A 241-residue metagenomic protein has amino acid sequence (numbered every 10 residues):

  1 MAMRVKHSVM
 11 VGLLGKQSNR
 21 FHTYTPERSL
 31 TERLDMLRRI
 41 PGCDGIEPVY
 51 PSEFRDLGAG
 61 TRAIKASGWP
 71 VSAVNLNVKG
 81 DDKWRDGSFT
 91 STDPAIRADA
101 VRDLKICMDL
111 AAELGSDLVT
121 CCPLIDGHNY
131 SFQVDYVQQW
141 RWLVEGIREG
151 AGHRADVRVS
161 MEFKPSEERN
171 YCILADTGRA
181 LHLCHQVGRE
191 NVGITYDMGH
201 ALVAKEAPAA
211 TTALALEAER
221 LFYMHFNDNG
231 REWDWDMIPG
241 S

Functional and structural regions predicted by a protein language model:
M1-I106, A112, R189-N191: N-terminal pre-domain/capping segments
R4-M10, C43-E47, G68-A73, D117-T120 (+4 more regions): Structural preference for beta-strand elements that scaffold enzyme active sites
M10-K16, V49-E53, L76-D81, L124-D126 (+3 more regions): Active-site beta-loop-alpha junctions enriched in small/polar residues
G15-R28, S91, V134, N170-L181 (+1 more regions): Gly/Pro-rich active-site loop or hairpin
I46-P48, V74-K79, D86-F89, A100 (+7 more regions): Long, contiguous hydrophobic alpha-helical segments, chiefly transmembrane helices and signal peptides
L57, K83-W84, Y130-S131, Y171 (+1 more regions): Short Asp/Glu-rich motifs
A66, F89-G193: Active-site acidic/histidine proton-transfer and metal-coordination neighborhood in alpha/beta enzyme cores
